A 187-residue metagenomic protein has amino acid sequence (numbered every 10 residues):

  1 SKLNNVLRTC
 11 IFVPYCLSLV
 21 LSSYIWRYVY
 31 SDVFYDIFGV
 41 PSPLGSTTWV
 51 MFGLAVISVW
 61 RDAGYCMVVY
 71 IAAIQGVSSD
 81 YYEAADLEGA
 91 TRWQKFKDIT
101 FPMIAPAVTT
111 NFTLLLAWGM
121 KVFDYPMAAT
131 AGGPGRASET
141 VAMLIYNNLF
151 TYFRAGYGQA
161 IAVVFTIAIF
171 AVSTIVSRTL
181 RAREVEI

Functional and structural regions predicted by a protein language model:
S1-I187: A structural signal for multi-pass alpha-helical bundles of membrane permease subunits that mediate small-molecule
